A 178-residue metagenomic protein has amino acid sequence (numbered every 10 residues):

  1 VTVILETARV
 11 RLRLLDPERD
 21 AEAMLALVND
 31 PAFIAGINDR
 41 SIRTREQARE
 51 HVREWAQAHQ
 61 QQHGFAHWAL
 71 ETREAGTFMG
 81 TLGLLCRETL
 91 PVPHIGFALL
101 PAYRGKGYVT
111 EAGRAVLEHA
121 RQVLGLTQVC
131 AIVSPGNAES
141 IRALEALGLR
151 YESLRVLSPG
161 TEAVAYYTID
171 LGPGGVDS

Functional and structural regions predicted by a protein language model:
V1-G36, H67-S178: Acyl-donor (CoA/ACP) binding surface of acyl/acetyltransferases
A32-E54: Conserved GNAT-fold acetyl-CoA-binding loop/helix
T44-E46, H59, A163: A short hydrophobic/aromatic micro-motif that marks alpha-helical segments and, especially, helix-coil
W55-A69: A short helix-loop-beta-strand connector motif used in the catalytic cores of GNAT acetyltransferases and, in some
